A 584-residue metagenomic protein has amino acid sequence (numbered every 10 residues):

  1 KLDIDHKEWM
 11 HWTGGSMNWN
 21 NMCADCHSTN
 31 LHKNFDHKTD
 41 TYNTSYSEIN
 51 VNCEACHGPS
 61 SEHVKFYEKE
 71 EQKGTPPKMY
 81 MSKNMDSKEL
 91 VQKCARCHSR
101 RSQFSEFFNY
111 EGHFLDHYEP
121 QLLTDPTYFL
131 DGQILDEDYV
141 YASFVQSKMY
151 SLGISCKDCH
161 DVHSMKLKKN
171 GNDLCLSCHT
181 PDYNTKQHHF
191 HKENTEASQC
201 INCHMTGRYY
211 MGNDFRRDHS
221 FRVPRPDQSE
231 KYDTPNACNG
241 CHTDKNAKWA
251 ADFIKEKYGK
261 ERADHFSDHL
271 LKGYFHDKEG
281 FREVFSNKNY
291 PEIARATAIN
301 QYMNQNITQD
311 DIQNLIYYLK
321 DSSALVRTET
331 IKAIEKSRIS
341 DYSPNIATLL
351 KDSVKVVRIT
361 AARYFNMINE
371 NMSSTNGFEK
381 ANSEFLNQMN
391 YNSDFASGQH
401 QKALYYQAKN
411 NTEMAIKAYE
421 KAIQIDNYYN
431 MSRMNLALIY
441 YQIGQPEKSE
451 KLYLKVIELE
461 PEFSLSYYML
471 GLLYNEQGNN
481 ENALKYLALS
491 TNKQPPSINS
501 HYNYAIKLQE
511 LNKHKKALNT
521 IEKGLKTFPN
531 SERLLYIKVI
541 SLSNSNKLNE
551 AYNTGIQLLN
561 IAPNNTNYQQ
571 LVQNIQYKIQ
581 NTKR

Functional and structural regions predicted by a protein language model:
K1-W9, H32-A296, Q305: Primarily the internal scaffold of c-type cytochrome electron-transfer domains, especially repeated/multiheme c-type
H276-F285, N306-K320, I339-L350, N371-L386: Amphipathic alpha-helical scaffolding segments comprising HEAT/armadillo-like alpha-solenoid repeats
E292, A324-R327, K355, A396-S397 (+5 more regions): Helix-start (N-cap) detector for alpha-helical repeat units in TPR-like alpha-solenoids, especially tetratricopeptide
N304, K336, M367, A408 (+5 more regions): Register position in tetratricopeptide repeats
Q305, D321, S337, D352 (+6 more regions): Structural marker of alpha-solenoid helical repeat scaffolds
